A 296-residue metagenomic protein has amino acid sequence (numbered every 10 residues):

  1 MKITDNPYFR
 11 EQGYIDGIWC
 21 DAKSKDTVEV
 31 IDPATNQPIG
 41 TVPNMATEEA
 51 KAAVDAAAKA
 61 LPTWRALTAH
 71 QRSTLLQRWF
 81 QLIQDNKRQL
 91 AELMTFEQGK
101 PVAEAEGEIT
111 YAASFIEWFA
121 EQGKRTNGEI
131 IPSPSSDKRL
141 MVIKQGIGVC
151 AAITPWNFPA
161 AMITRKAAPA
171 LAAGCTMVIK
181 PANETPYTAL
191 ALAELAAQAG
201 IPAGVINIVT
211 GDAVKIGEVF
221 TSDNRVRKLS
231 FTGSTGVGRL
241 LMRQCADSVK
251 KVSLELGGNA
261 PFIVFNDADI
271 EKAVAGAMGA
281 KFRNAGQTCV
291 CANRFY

Functional and structural regions predicted by a protein language model:
M1-T41, T74, R78, G128-I153: Terminal low-complexity tails and localization/encapsulation signals of metabolic enzymes
N36, R72, M94, I116 (+4 more regions): Residue-level signal for inorganic ion chemistry
Q37-T126, D137: Glycine-rich loop-to-alpha-helix module at the N-terminal edge of alpha/beta enzyme cores
E129-A203: Conserved small-residue-rich beta-alpha loop and adjacent elements that most often cradle the phosphate/pyrophosphate
R139-L140, I208-R227: A structured beta-alpha segment of the ubiquitous adenosine-cofactor-binding alpha/beta core
C175, K180-A182, T210, T232 (+1 more regions): Short beta->alpha connector loops at strand-helix junctions that form conserved, small/polar/Pro-enriched
G211-V214, F231-L240: Adenylate-forming
G236-Y296: ALDH superfamily catalytic-core signature
